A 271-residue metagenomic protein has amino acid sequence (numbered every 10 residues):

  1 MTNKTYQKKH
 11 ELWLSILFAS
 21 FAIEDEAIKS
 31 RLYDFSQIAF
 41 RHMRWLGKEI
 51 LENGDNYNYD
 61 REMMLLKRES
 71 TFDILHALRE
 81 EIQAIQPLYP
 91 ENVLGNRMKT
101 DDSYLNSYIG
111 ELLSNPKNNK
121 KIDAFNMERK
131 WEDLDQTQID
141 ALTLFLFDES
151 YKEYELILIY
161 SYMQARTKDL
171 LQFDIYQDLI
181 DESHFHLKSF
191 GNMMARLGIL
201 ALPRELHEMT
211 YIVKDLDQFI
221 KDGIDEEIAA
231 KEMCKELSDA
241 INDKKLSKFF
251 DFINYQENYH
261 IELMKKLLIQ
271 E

Functional and structural regions predicted by a protein language model:
M1-E271: Non-heme di-metal
